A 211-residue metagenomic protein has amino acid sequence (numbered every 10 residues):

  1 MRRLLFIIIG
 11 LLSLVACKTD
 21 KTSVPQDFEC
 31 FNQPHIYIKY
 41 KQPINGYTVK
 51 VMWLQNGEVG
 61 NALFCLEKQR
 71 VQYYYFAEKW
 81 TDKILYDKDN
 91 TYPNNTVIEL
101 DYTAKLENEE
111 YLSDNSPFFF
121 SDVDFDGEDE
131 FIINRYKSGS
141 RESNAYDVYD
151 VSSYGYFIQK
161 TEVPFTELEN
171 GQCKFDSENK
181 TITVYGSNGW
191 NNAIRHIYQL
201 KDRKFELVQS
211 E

Functional and structural regions predicted by a protein language model:
M1-L4, K18: Positively charged n-region of N-terminal signal peptides that target proteins for export
L4-L14: Sec-dependent N-terminal signal peptides
A16-Y75, D82, N170-E211: Acidic, small-residue rich beta-repeat scaffolds with periodic aromatic anchors
K50, D122-R135, E178-T183: Acidic/hydrophobic-patterned starts of short beta strands in beta-sheet-rich repeat architectures
E67-Q69, R141-E162, I194-D202: Beta-propeller blade repeat segments, especially FG-GAP/WD-type strand-to-loop junctions in 6- to 7-bladed propeller
F76-W80, K88, I158-F165, L207-E211: Beta-propeller fold detector
N94-P117, P164-K174: Repeat-based blade/solenoid architectures
S138-E142, G189-W190: Short glycine/serine/proline-enriched coil/turn segments at secondary-structure junctions
